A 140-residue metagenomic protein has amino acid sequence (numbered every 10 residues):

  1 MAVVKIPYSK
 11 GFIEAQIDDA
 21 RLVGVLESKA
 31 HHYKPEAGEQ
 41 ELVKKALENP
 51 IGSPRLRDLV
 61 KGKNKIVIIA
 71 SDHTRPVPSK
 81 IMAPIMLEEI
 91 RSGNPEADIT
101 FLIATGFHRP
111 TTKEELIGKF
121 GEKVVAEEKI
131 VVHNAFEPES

Functional and structural regions predicted by a protein language model:
M1-D18, E88, P95-E114: A short, flexible N-terminal coil/short beta segment enriched in small residues
M1-K45: N-terminal amphipathic/basic leader segments beginning at the initiator methionine
H31-P35, E39, E48, T74-M82 (+1 more regions): Catalytic cores of large soluble enzymes that bind and process phosphate-bearing ligands
V43-G52, M82-E89: Short, well-ordered amphipathic alpha-helical segments that serve as non-catalytic structural scaffolds within diverse
I51-V67, S92-E96: Glycine-rich phosphate/diphosphate-binding loops that line cofactor/substrate pockets in enzymes
K65-P76, T100-G106: Short glycine-rich or small-residue beta-strand-to-loop segments that form or flank ligand, phosphate, metal/Fe-S
R75-E96: Histidine-anchored nucleotide/phosphate-binding helix
T111-S140: An acidic, phosphate/nucleotide-engaging active-site surface
